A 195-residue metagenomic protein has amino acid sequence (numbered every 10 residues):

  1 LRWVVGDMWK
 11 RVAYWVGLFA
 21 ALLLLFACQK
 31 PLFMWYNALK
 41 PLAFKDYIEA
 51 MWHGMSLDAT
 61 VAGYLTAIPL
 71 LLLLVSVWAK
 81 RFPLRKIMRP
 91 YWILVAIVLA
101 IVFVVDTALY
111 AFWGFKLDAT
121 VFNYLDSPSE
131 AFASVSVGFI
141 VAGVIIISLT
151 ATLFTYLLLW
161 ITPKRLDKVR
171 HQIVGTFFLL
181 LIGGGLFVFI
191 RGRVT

Functional and structural regions predicted by a protein language model:
W3-G6, A67-I93, I161, L166: Cytoplasmic juxtamembrane interface segments
W3-W15, L42, D46-A50, G54 (+3 more regions): Membrane-helix interfacial "entry" motifs
D7-A20, P83-I97, I173-F177: Alpha-helical transmembrane segments and their helix-start/interface "positive-inside/aromatic belt" motifs in integral
Y14, L18-L25, L57-L65, L94 (+3 more regions): Hydrophobic alpha-helical membrane-embedded or membrane-associated segments
C28-L57, P90-I147, R191-T195: Membrane-interfacial interhelical loops
T60-L73, G143-L159: Hydrophobic cores of alpha-helical transmembrane segments in multi-pass inner/ER membrane proteins, independent
A79-K80, S148-F178: Cytosolic-side transmembrane helix boundary signature
V169-V194: Internal/C-terminal transmembrane anchor helices
